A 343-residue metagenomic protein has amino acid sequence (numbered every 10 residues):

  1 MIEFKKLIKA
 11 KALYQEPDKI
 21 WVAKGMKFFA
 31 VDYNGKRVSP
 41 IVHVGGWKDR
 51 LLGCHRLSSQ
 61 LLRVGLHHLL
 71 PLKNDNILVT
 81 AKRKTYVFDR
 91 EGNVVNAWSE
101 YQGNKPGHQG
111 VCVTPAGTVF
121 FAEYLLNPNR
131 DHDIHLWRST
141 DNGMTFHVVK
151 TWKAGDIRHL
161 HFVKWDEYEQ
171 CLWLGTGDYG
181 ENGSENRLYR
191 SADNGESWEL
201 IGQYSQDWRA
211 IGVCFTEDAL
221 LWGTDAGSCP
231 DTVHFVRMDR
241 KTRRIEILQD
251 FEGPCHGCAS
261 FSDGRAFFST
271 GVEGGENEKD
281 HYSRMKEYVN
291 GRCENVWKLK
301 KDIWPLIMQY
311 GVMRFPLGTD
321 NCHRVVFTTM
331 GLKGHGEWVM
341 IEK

Functional and structural regions predicted by a protein language model:
K5-P17, D49-C54, S58-L72, G103-T114 (+4 more regions): Repeated scaffold domains used in trafficking and secretory/extracellular systems, primarily beta-propellers
I20, D75-L78, G117-F121, E169-L174 (+3 more regions): Entry beta-strands of beta-propeller and related beta-repeat scaffolds
V31-D32, F88, S139-T140, S191-A192 (+1 more regions): Conserved Ser/Thr-centered positions that define the repeating blades of beta-propeller domains
S39-I41, L51-S59, V94-Y101, H147-K153 (+3 more regions): A short beta-strand motif characteristic of beta-propeller blades
V79-T80, N127-D133, D156, G177-E185 (+3 more regions): Short, solvent-exposed loop/turn segments at conserved positions within beta-propeller repeat blades
F88-T114, F121-L126, V148-K153: Asp-box/WD-like beta-propeller blade repeats and closely related beta-sheet repeat scaffolds
T216-V233, L248-W304: Loop/turn-rich, solvent-exposed surfaces of beta-rich toroidal or solenoidal domains
Y310-K343: Blade-level signature of beta-propeller repeat domains, shared across WD40, Kelch, NHL, RCC1 and BNR/Asp-box propellers
